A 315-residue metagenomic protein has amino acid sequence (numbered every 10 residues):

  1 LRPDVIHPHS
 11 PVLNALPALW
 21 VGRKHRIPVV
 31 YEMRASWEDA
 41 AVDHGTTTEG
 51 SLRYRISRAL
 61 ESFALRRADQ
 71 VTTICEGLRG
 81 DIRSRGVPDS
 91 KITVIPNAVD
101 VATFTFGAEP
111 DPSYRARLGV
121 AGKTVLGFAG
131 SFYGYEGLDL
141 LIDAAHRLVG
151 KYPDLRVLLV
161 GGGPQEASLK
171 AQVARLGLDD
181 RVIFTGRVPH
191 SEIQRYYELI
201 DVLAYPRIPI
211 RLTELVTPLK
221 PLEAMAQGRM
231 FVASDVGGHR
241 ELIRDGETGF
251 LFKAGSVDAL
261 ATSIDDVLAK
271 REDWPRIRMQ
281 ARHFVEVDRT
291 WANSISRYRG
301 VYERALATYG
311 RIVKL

Functional and structural regions predicted by a protein language model:
P3-V5, D69, R181, Y197-E214 (+1 more regions): Acidic donor-binding loop of glycosyltransferase active sites
G77, A98: Carbohydrate-associated surface elements
T105-G119: A short helix/loop element that forms part of the nucleotide-sugar donor recognition site in Leloir-type
V120-A145: Conserved donor-binding/catalytic core segment of Leloir-type glycosyltransferases
V160, A167-Q194: Nucleotide-activated donor-binding/catalytic signature segment of Leloir-type glycosyltransferases, i.e., the conserved
Y205, E223-A226, M230-A233, I243: Short hydrophobic beta-strand element within catalytic cores of glycosyltransferases and related nucleotide-activated
D245-G246, F250-V257, D266-E272: Conserved acidic donor-binding segment of nucleotide-sugar-dependent glycosyltransferases
A259, D266, D273-D288, G300: A short, well-ordered alpha-helix in the C-terminal region of glycosyltransferases
